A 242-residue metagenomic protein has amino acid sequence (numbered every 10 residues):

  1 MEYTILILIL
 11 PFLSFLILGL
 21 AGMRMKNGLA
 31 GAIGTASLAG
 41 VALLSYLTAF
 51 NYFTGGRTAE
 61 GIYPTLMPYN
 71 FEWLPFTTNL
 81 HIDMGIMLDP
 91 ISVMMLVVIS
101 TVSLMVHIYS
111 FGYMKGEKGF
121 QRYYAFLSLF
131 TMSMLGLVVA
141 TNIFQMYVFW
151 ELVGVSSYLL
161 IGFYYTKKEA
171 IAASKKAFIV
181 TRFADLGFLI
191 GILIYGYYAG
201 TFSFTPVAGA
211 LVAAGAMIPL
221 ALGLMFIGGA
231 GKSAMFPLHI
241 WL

Functional and structural regions predicted by a protein language model:
M1-W241: ...captures the hydrophobic TM-helix bundle architecture rather than a specific catalytic motif, and can also fire on
